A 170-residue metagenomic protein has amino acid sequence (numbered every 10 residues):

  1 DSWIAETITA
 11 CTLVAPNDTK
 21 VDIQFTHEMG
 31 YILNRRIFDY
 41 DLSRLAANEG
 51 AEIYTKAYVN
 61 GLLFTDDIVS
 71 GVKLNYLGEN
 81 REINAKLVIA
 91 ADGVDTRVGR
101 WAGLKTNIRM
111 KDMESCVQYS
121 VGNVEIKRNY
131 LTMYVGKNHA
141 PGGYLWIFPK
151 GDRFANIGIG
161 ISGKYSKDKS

Functional and structural regions predicted by a protein language model:
D1-L45, K56: A conserved beta-strand/loop capping segment in the N-terminal third of enzymes that catalyze redox or closely related
Y40, R44-S170: Predominantly flavin-linked oxidoreductase catalytic cores and closely associated redox partners
